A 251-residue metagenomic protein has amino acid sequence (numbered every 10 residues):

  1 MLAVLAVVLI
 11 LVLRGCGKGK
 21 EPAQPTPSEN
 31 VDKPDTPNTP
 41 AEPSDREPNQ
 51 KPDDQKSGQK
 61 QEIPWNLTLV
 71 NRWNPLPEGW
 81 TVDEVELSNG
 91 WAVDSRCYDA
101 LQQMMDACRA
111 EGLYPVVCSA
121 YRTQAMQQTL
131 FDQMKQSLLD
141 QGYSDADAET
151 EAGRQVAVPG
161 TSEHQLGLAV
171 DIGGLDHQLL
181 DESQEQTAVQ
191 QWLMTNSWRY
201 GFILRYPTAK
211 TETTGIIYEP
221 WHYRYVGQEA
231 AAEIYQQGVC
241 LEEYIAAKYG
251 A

Functional and structural regions predicted by a protein language model:
L2-A251: Extracytoplasmic cell-surface/polysaccharide-interacting catalytic and binding patches
